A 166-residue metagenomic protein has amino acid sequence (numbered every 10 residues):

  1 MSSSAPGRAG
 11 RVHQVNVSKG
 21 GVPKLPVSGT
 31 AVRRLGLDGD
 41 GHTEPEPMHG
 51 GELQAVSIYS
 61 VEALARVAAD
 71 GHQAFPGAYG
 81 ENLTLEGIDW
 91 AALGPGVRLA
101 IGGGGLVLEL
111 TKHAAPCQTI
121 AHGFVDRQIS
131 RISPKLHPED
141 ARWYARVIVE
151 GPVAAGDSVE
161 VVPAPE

Functional and structural regions predicted by a protein language model:
M1-E166: Metal-cofactor-dependent catalytic cores
